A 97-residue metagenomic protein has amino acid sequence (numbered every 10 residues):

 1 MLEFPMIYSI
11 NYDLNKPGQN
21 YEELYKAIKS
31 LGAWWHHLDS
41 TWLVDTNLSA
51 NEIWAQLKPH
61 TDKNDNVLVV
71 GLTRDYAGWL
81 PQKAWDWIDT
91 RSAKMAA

Functional and structural regions predicted by a protein language model:
L2-W35, V44-L48: Extended, hydrophobic alpha-helical segments
Q19, E52, W79: Residues that form or flank phosphate/diphosphate-binding pockets in enzymes that use nucleotide phosphates
K26-S30, H36-H37, L43, A50-N51 (+2 more regions): Core catalytic alpha/beta fold that binds nucleotide/phospho-ligands
H37-L38, D45, L57, Q82 (+1 more regions): Enriched - but not universal
T61-A97: C-terminal structural segments of small proteins and small subunits
